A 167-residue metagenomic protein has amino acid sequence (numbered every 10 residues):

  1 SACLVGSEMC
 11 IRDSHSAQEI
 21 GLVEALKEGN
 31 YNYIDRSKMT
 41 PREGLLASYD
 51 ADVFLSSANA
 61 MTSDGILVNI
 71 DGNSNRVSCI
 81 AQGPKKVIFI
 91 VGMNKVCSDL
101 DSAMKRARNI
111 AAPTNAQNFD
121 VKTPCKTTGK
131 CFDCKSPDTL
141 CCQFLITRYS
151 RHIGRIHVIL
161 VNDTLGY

Functional and structural regions predicted by a protein language model:
S1-G6, C10-I11: Single conserved hydrophobic/aromatic residue that forms the stacking wall/gate of nucleotide- or nucleobase-binding
I11-R12, V53: Conserved beta-strand elements of the Class I
S14-A17, N59-M61: Short glycine-rich anion-binding loops that position phosphate/pyrophosphate groups of nucleotides and phosphorylated
S16-A17, L22-E43: Active-site cofactor/substrate anionic-group-binding motifs, chiefly glycine- and Lys/Arg-rich phosphate-binding loops
E43-Y49: Short HxH-centered metal-ligating active-site micro-motif
Y49-Y167: Conserved phosphate- and dinucleotide-binding cores of soluble alpha/beta proteins, encompassing both enzyme active
